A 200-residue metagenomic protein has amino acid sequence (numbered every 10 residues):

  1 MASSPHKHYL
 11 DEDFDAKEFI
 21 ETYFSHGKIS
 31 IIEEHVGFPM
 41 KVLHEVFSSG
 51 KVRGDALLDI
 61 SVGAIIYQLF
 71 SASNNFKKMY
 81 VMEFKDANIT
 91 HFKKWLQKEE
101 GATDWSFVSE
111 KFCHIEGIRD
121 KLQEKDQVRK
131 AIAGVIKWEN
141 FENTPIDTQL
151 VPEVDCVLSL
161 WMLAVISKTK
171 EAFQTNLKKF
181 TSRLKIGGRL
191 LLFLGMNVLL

Functional and structural regions predicted by a protein language model:
M1-G54, Y67: Class I SAM-dependent methyltransferase Rossmann-like catalytic core, especially the SAM/SAH-binding loop
V52-I65, K78-E83: Conserved class I S-adenosyl-L-methionine
F92-K93: Conserved SAM-binding loop
Q97-I146: S-adenosyl-L-methionine
E139, L158-V165: Short catalytic micro-motifs in class I SAM-dependent methyltransferases
E142-V157: A short acidic, Gly/Pro-enriched loop at the edge of an enzyme's catalytic core that lines a small-molecule cofactor
L150-V151, E171-I186: A short glycine-rich, Lys/Arg-flanked "PGG" loop and its adjoining helix->strand segment in the class I
L192-L194: Acidic carboxylate diad motif detector
